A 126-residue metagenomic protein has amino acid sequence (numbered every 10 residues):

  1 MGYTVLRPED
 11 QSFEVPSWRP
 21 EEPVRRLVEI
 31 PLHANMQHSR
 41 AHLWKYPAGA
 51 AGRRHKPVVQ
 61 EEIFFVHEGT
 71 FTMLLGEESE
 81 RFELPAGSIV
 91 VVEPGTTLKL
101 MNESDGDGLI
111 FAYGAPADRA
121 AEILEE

Functional and structural regions predicted by a protein language model:
M1-S39, R53, A121-E126: A short, N-terminal "cap"/entry segment at the start of jelly-roll beta-barrel domains of the cupin/DSBH fold
E22, A34-H38, V58, L84 (+1 more regions): A generic fold-level signal
Q37-R40, Q60, E78-E80, P94: Exposed loop/turn and edge beta-strand positions of beta-sandwich/beta-sheet ligand-binding modules
R40-V58: Conserved short histidine dyad/triad with adjacent acidic residue
A41-K45, I63, R81, I89-V91 (+1 more regions): Conserved hydrophobic/aromatic beta-strand scaffold that supports enzyme active sites
R53-R54, M73-L74, F82, V92 (+1 more regions): Short beta-strand His + acidic residue motifs that chelate non-heme Fe in jelly-roll/DSBH and cupin folds
P57-A86: A short beta-strand-loop-beta hairpin characteristic of the jelly-roll/cupin
A86, P94-A120: Ligand-binding loop in jelly-roll beta-barrel domains
